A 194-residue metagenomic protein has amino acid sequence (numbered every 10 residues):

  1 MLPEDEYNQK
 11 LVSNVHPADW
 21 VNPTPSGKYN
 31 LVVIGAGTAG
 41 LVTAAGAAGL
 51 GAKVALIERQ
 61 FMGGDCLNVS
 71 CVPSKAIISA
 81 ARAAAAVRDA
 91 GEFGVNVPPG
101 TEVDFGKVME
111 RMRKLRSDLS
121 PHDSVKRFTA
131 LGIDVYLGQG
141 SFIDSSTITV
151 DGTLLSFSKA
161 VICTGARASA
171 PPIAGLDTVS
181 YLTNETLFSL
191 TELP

Functional and structural regions predicted by a protein language model:
M1-Y29, G46-A52, I57-L193: Glycine-rich flavin
G35-T38, R59-Q60: Glycine-rich Rossmann-fold phosphate-binding loop(s) that bind the pyrophosphate of adenine dinucleotide cofactors
L41: Residues forming the Rossmann-fold NAD(P)(H) cofactor-binding site
